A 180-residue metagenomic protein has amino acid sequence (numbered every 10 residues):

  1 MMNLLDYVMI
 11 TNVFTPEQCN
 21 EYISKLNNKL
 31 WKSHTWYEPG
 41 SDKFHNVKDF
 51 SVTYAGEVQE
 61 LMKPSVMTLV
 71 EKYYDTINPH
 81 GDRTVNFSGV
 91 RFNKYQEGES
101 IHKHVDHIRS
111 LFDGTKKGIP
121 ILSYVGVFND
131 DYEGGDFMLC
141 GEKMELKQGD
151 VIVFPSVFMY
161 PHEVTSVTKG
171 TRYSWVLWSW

Functional and structural regions predicted by a protein language model:
M1-R91: Non-heme Fe(II)/2-oxoglutarate
M67, E71-W180: Catalytic core of non-heme Fe(II) oxygenases with the double-stranded beta-helix
